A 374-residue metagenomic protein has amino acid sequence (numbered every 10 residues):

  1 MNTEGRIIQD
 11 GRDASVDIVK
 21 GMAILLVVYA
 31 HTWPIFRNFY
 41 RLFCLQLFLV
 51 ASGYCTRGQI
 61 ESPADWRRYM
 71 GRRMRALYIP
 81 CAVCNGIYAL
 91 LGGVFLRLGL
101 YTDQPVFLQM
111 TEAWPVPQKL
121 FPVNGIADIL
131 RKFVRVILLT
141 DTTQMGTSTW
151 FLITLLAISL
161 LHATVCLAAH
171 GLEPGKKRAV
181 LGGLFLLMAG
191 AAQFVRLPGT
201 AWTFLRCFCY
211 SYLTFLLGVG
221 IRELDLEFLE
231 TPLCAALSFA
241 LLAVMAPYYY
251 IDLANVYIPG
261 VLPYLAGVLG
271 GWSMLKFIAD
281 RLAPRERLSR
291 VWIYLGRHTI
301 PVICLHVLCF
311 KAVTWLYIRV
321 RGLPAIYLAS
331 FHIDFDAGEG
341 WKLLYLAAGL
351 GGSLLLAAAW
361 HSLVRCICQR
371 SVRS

Functional and structural regions predicted by a protein language model:
M1-S374: Alpha-helical transmembrane segments and their immediate juxtamembrane cytosolic regions
